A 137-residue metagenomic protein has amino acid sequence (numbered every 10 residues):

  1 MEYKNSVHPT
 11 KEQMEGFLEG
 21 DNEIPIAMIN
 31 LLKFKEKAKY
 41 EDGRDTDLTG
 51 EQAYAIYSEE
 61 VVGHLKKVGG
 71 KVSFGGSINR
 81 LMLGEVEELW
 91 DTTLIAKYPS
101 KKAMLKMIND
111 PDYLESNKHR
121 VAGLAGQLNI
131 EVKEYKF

Functional and structural regions predicted by a protein language model:
M1-T92, P99, A103, K133-F137: Short S/T/G/P-rich N-terminal loop/turn motif that feeds into the first structured element of a domain
I95-F137: Short, Lys/Arg-rich amphipathic alpha-helical interaction segments that bind nucleic acids or acidic protein surfaces
